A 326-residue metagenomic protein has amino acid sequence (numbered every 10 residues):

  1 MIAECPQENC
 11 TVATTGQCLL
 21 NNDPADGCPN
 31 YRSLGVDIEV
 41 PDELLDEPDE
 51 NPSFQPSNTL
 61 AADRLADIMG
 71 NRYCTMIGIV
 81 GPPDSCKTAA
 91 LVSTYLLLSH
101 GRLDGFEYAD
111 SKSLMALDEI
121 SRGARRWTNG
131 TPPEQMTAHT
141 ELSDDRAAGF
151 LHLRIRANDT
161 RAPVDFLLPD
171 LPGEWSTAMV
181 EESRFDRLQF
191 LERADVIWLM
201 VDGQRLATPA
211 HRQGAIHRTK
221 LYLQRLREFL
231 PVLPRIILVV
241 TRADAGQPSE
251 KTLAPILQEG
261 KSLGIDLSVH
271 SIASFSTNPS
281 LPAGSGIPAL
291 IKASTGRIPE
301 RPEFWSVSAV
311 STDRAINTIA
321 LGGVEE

Functional and structural regions predicted by a protein language model:
M1-R64: Long, basic/Gly/Ser/Thr-rich N-terminal segments that mediate initial subcellular attachment or targeting
A66-M76: Phosphate-binding P-loop
T75-S99: Glycine-rich phosphate-binding P-loop
L98-L142: Flexible phosphate/Mg2+-sensing switch loops adjacent to catalytic phosphate-binding sites
D159-F185: Switch II (G3) loop of P-loop NTPases
M179-P209, R225-R227: Inter-motif core of Ras-like GTPase G domains
V196-L199, R227-D244, G260-S274: Conserved beta-strand/loop subsegment of P-loop NTPase cores
D244-V307: Canonical P-loop GTPase G-domain recognition
